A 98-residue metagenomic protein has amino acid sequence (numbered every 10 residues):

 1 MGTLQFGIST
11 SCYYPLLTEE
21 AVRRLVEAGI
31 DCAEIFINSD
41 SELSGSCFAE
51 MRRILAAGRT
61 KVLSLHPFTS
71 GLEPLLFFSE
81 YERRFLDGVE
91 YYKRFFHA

Functional and structural regions predicted by a protein language model:
M1-H97: N-terminal pre-domain/capping segments
